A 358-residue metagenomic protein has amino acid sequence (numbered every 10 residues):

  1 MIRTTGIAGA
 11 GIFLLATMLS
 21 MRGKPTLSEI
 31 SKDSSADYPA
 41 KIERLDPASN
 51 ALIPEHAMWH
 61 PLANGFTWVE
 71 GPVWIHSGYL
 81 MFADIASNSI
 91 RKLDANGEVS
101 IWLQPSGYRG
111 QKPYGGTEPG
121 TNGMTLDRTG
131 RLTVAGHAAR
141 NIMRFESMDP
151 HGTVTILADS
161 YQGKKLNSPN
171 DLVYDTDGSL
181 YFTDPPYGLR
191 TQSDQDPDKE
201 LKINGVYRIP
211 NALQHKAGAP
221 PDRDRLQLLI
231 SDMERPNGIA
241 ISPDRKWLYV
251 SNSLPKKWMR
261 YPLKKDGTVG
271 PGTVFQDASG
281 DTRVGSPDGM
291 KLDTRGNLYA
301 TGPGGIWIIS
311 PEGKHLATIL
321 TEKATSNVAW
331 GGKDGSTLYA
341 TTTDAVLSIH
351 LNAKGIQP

Functional and structural regions predicted by a protein language model:
M1-A10: Bacterial N-terminal signal peptides that target proteins for export
I2, L19-R22: Position-driven detector of the extreme protein N-terminus
T5-G6, M18, L27: N-terminal compositionally biased, intrinsically disordered segments and leader/signal-like regions
G9-T17: Bacterial N-terminal signal peptides
M21-P358: Sequence-structural signature of mature extracellular/luminal beta-sheet repeat domains, prominently beta-propellers
